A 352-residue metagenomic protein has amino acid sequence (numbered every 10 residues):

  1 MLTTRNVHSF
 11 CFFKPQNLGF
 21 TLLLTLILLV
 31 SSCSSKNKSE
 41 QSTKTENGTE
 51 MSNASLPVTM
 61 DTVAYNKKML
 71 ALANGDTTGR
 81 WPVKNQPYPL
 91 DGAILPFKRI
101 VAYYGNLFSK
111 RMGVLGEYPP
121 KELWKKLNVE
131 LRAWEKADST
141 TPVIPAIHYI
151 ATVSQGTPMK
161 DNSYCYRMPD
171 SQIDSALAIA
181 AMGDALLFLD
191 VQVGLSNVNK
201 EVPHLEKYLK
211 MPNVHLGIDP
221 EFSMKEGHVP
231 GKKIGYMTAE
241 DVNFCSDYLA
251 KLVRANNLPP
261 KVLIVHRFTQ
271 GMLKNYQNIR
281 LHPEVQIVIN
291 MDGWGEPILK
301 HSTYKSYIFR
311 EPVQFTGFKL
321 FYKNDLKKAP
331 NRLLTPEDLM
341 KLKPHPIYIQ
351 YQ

Functional and structural regions predicted by a protein language model:
M1-K14: N-terminal secretory signal peptides that target proteins for export/translocation
L29-S32: C-terminal motif of bacterial Sec signal peptides marking the signal peptidase cleavage site
S34-Y166, L281-V285, L299-Q352: Alpha/beta catalytic barrel-like cores
A133, P142-E221: Substrate-binding cleft of extracellular glycoside hydrolase catalytic domains
D170-I173, L209-P220, A239-N243, E284-L299: Acidic, His- and aromatic-enriched active-site or binding-groove loops in soluble protein domains that engage sugars
V193-N197, N257-M272: Aromatic-lined carbohydrate-recognition surfaces of secreted/lumenal glycan-active proteins
L195-N197, V202-L216, K232-L258: Eukaryote-skewed repeat-based solenoidal scaffolds used as protein-protein interaction platforms, primarily
N199-K210, Q270-V288: Short, electropositive alpha-helical surface patch
